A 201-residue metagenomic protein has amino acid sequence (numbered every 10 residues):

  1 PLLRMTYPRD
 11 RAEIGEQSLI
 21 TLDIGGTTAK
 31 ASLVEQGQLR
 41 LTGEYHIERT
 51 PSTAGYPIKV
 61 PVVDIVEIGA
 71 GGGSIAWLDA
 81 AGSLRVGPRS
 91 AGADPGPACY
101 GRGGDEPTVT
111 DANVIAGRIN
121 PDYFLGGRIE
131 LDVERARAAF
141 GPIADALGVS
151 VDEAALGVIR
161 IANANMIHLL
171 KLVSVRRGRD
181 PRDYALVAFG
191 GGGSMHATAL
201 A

Functional and structural regions predicted by a protein language model:
P1-A201: N-terminally biased helix-coil "hinge/interface" segments that flank
